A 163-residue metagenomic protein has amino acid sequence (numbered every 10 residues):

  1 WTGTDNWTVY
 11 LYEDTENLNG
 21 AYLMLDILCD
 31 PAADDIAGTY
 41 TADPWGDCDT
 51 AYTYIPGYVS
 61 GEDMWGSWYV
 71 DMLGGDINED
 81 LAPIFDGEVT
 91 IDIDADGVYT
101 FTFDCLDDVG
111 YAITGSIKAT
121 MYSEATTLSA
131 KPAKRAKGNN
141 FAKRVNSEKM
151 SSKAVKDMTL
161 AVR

Functional and structural regions predicted by a protein language model:
W1-I91, S152, M158: Surface-exposed helix/loop patches within compact recognition domains
N19-A21, G97, V109-Y111: Short acidic/polar mixed-charge low-complexity motifs
I27-C29, T102-R163: Edge beta-strand at a domain terminus
F85-G87, I93, A119-T120, E124: Extracellular/lumenal and peripheral-membrane lipid-interaction modules
I91-Y99: A short, structured loop/turn motif at beta-sheet edges
